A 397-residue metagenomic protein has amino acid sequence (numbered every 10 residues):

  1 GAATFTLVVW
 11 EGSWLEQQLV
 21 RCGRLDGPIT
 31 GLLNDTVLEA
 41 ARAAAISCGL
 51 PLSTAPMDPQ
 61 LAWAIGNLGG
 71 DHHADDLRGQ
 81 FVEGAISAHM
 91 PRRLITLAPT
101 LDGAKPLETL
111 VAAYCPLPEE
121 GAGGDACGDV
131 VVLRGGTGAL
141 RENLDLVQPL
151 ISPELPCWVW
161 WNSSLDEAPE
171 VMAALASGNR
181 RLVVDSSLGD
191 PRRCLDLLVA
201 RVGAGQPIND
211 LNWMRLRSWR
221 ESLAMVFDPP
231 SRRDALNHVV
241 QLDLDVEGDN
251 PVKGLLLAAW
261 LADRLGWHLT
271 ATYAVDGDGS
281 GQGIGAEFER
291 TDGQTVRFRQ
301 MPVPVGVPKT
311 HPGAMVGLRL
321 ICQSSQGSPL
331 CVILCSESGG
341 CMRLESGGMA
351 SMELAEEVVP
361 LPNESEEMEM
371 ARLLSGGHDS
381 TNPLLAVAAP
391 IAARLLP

Functional and structural regions predicted by a protein language model:
G1-W14, R21-G23, P28, L32-W160 (+1 more regions): An N-terminal, globular interaction/scaffold subdomain
E16-L19, L261: Cysteine-centered nucleophilic/redox motifs
D35, A40, A44-L61, L77-E83 (+3 more regions): C-terminal structured domains
G84-T96, I151-W158, S177-V183, G203-A204 (+1 more regions): Structural alpha-beta junctions
L94-D102, V159-S164, D185-G189, H268-E287: A generic structural motif
L110-G121, A176-G189, A200-P207, E287-T310: Acidic, Ser/Thr-rich peripheral helices and adjacent loops at domain boundaries
V132-L133, T137-D234: Conserved, well-structured core segments that form the ligand-binding/active-site neighborhood of functional domains
L216-E287: ATP/pyrophosphate-binding catalytic subdomain of soluble kinases
